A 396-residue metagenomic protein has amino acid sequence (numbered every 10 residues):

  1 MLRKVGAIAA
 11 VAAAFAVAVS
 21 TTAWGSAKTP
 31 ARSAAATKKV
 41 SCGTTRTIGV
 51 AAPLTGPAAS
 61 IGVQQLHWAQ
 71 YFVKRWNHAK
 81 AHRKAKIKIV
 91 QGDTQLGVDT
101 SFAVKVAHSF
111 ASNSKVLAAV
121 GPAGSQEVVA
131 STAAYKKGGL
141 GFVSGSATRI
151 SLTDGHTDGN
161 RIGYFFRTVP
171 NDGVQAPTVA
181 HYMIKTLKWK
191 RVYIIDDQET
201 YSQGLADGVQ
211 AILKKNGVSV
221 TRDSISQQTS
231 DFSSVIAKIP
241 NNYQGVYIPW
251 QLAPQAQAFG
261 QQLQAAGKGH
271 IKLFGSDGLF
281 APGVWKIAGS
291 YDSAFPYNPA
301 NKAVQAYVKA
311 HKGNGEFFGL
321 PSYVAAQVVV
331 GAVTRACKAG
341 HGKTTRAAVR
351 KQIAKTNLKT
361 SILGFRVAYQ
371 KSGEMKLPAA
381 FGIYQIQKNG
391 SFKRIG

Functional and structural regions predicted by a protein language model:
M1-S26: Secretory targeting and sorting signals
V17-T37, S290: C-terminal region of N-terminal signal peptides and the immediate post-cleavage residues of exported proteins
S33-S41, S60-Q65, H78-G155, S224-S233 (+1 more regions): Beta-alpha junction/loop-to-helix N-cap segments that form part of ligand/metal-binding clefts
A36-Q70, G92-T100, A123-G124, I195-Q203 (+1 more regions): Extracytoplasmic "Venus flytrap"
K115-D223, H270-D292: Extracytoplasmic ligand/sensor domains, especially the bilobed periplasmic-binding protein
R167-R191, S230-F232, A256, P296-Q305 (+1 more regions): Hydrophobic alpha-helical segments within soluble ligand-binding/sensing domains
Q257-A326, R335-C337, K393: Extracellular/periplasmic periplasmic-binding protein-like sensory domains
G315-G319, V330-S391, I395: Segments of small-molecule ligand-sensing domains
